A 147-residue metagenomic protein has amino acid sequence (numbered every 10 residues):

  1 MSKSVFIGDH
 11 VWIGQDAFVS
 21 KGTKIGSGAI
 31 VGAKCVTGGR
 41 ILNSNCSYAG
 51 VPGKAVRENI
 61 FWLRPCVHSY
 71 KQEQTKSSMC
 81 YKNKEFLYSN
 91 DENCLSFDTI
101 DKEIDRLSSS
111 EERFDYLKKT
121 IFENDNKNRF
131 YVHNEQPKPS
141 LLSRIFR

Functional and structural regions predicted by a protein language model:
S2-K3, G8-D9, G14-Q15, S20-K21 (+5 more regions): Left-handed beta-helix
V51-R147: Terminal amphipathic alpha-helical/low-complexity segments used for targeting or macromolecular assembly
